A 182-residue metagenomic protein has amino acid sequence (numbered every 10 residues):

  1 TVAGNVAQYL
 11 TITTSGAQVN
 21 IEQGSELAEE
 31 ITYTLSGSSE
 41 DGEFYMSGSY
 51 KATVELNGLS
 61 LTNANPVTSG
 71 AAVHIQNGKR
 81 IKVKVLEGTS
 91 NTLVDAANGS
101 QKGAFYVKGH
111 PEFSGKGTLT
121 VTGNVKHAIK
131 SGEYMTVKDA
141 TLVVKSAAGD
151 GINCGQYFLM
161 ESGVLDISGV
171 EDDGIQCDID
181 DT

Functional and structural regions predicted by a protein language model:
T1-T182: A composition-driven surface/loop motif
